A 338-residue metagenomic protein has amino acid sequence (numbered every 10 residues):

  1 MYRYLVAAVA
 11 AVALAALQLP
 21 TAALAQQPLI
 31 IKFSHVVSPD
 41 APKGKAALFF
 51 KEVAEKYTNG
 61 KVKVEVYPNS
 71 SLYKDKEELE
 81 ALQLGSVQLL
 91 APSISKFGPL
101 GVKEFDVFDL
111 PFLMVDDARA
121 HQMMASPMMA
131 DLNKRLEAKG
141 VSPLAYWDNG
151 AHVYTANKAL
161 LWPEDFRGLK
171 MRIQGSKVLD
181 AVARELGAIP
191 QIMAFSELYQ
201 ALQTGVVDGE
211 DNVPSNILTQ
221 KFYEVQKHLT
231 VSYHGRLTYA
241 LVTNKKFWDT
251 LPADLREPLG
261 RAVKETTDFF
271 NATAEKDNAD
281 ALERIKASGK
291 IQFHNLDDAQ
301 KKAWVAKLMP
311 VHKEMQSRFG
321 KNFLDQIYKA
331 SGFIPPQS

Functional and structural regions predicted by a protein language model:
M1-Y4: Positively charged n-region of N-terminal signal peptides that target proteins for export
V6, A10-A15: Hydrophobic helical h-region of N-terminal Sec-dependent signal peptides in bacterial secretory/periplasmic proteins
A7, A25-R119, P127-S338: N-terminal secretory/targeting leader peptides
L14-A23: C-terminal segment of classical bacterial N-terminal signal peptides
Q122: Short beta-strand-centered segments that line the small-molecule binding cleft or hinge of alpha/beta clamshell
